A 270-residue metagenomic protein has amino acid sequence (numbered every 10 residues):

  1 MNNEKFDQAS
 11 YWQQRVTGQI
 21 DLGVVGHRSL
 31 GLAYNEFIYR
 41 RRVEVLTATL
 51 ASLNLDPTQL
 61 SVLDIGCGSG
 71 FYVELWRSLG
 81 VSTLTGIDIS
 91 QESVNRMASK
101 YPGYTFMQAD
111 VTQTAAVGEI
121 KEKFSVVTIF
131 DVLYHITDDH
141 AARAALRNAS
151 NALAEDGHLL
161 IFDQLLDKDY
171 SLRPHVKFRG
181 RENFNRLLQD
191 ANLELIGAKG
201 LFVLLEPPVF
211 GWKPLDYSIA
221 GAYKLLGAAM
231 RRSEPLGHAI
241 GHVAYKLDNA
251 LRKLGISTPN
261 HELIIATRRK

Functional and structural regions predicted by a protein language model:
M1-N54: Conserved class I S-adenosyl-L-methionine
S69-G80: Conserved SAM-binding loop of SAM-dependent methyltransferases across substrates and taxa, primarily the Class I
S90-E92: Conserved SAM/SAH-binding beta-strand->alpha-helix loop
P102-T114: Conserved SAM-binding strand-loop segment of SAM-dependent methyltransferases
T128: A conserved beta-strand element that flanks and buttresses the S-adenosyl-L-methionine
I136-N148: A short, conserved alpha-helix within the catalytic core of class I
D156-D163: Conserved beta-strand signature within the Rossmann-like core of class I S-adenosyl-L-methionine
D167-N183: Acceptor-substrate binding/catalytic loop of class I
